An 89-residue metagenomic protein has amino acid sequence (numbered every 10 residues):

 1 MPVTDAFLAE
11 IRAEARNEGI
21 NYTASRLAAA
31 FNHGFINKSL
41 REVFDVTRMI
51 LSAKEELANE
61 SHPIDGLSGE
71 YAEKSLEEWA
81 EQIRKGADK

Functional and structural regions predicted by a protein language model:
M1-K89: Intrinsically disordered, low-complexity polar regions and short flexible loop motifs
